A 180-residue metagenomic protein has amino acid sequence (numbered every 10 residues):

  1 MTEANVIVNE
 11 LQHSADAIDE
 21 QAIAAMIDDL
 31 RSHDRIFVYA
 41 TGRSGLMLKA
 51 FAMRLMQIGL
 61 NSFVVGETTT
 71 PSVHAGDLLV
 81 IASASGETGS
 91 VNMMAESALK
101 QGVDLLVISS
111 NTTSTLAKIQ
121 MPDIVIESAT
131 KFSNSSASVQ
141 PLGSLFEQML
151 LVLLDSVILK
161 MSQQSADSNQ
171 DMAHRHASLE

Functional and structural regions predicted by a protein language model:
M1-D16: Generic N-terminal amphipathic, Lys/Arg-enriched alpha-helix
T2, V6, Q21, A25 (+4 more regions): Conserved active-site and cofactor/substrate-binding residues in soluble primary-metabolism enzymes
H13-E20, L60, S128, I158-D167: Generic secondary-structure signature for well-ordered alpha-helical cores
S14, T69, S138-P141, S168 (+1 more regions): Glycine-rich, flexible loop/turn motifs
A17-S32: A short, well-structured juxtamembrane/interface segment
I36-V152, L159: Glycine-rich phosphate-binding loops that contact phosphosugars or nucleotide phosphates
S156, S162-E180: A short, charged, Gly/Pro-tolerant segment at domain boundaries
